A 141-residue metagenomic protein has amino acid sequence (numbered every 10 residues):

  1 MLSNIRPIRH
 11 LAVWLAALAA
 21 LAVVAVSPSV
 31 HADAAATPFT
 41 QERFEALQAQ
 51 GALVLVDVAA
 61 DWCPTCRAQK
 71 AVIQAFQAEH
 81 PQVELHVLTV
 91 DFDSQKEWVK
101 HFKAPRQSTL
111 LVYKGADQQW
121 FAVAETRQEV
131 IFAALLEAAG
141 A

Functional and structural regions predicted by a protein language model:
M1-A35, A141: N-terminal targeting signals for export/organelle localization
A36-L53: A short beta-strand-turn-helix
L53, F102-L111: Structural micro-motif
D57-C63: Aromatic-flanked redox-active Cys/Sec active sites in thiol-based oxidoreductases, especially the WC-centered
V58, Q82-K96: Thiol-based oxidoreductase modules, predominantly thioredoxin-like and allied folds used for disulfide exchange
C63-C66, L110: The canonical Cys-X-X-Cys-His
R67-E79: Typically the conserved alpha-helix immediately C-terminal to a functionally engaged Cys/Sec in thioredoxin-like
L111-A141: Non-catalytic, surface beta->alpha helical segment in thiol-disulfide oxidoreductase systems
